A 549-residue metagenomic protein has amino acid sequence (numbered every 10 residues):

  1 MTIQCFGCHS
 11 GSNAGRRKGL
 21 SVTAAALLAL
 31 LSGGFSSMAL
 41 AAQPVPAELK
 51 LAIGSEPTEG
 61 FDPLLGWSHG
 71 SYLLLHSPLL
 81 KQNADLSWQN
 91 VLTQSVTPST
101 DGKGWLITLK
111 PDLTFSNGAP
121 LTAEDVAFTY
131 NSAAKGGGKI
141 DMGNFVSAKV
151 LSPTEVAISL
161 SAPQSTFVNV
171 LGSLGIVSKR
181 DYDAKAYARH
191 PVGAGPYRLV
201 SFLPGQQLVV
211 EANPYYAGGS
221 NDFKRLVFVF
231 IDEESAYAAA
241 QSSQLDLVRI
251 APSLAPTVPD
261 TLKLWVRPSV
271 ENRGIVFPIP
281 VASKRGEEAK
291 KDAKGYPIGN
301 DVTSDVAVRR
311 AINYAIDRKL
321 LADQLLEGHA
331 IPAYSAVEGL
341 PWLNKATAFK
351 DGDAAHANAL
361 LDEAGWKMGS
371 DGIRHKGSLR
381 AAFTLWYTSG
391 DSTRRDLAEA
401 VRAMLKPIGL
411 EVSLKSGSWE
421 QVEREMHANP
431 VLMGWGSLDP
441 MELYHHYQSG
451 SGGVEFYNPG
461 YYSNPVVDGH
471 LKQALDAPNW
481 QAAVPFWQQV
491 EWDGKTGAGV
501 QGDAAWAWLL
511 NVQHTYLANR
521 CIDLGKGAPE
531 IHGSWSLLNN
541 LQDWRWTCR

Functional and structural regions predicted by a protein language model:
P44, K139-D181, S201: Surface-exposed binding/hinge segments that line and control ligand-binding clefts or catalytic entry sites
K50, T122-T129, P153-A157, G195-P196 (+6 more regions): Alpha-helical secondary-structure segments
K50-T100, N131, V192: N-terminal lobe/hinge region of extracytoplasmic solute-binding protein
S87, V170-N221, R225, E234-S235 (+3 more regions): Gly/Pro-rich hinge or "lid" segments in bacterial periplasmic/extracellular proteins
Q94-G137, L151, A157, A239 (+1 more regions): Aromatic- and charge-enriched surface segment that lines or borders ligand/interaction sites
G118-P120, E234-L245, P259, A307 (+3 more regions): Short helices/loops that flank or line small-molecule/ion binding pockets
L203, Q207, A212, R273 (+4 more regions): Detector for C-terminal structural segments
N213-D260, S269, E411-S413: Ligand-site clamp/hinge motif
